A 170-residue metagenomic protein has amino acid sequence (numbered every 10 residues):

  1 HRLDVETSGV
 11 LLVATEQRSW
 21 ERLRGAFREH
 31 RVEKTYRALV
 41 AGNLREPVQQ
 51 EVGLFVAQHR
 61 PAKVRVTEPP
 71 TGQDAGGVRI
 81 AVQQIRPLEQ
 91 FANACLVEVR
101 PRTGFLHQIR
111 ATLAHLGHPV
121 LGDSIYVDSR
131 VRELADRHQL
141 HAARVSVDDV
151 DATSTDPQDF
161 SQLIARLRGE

Functional and structural regions predicted by a protein language model:
H1-E170: RNA pseudouridine synthases
